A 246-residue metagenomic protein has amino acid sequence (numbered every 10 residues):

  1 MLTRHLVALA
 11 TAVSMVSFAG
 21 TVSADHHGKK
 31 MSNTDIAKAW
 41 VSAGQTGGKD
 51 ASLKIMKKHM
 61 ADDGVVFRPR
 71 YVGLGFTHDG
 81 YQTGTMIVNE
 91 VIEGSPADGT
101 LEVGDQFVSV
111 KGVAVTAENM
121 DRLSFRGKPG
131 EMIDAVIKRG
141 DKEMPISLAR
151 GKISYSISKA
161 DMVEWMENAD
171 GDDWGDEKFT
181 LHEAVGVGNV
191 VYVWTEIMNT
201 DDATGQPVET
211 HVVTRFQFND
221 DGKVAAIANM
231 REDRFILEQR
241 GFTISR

Functional and structural regions predicted by a protein language model:
M1-L9: Bacterial N-terminal signal peptides that target proteins for export
A8-F18: Bacterial N-terminal signal peptides
F18-A24: Sec/Tat signal peptide C-region and signal peptidase I cleavage site
D25-D35, V163-R246: A beta-strand edge to alpha-helix "cap/lid" segment located at domain peripheries
H27-F67, G99, K128-M132, A169-D173: Short acidic-aromatic low-complexity motifs
R70-V103: PDZ/PDZ-like groove recognition
A97-E118: Conserved PDZ fold ligand-binding element
D121-A160: PDZ-domain C-terminal substructure recognizer with occasional recognition of PDZ-binding tails
